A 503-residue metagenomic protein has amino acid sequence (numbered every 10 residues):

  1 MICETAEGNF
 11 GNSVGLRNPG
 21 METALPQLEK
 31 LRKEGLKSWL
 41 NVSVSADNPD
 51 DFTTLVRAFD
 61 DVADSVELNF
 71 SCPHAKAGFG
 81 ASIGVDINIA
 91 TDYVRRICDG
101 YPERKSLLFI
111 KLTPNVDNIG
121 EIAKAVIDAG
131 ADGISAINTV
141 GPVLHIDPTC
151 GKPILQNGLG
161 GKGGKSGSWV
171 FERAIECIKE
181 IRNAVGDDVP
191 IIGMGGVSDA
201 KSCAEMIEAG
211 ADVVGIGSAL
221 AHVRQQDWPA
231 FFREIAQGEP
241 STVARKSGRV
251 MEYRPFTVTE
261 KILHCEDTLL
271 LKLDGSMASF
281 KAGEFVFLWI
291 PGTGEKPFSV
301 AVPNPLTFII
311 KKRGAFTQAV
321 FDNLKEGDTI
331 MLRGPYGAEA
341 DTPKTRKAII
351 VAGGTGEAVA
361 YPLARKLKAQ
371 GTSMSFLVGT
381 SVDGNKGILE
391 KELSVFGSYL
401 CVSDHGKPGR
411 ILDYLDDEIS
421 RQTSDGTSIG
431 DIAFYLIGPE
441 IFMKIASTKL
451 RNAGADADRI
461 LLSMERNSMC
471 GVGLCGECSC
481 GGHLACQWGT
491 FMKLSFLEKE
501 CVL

Functional and structural regions predicted by a protein language model:
M1-A6, I146-K162, I207-E208, S218-A244 (+1 more regions): C-terminal helical cap(s) of enzyme catalytic domains, especially alpha/beta-barrels
A6-I87: Active-site beta->alpha loop and helix N-cap motifs at the rims of alpha/beta catalytic domains
F10-S13, N18, P73-N88, I122-D187 (+1 more regions): Glycine/Thr-rich beta-alpha phosphate-binding loop at enzyme active sites
D50-D60, V116-A129, R182-D187, V197-V214 (+1 more regions): Catalytic cores of alpha/beta
N69-H74, A136-V143, G196-V197, K201-A230: Glycine-rich phosphate-binding active-site loops on the catalytic face of alpha/beta enzymes
E252-D328, S381: Ferredoxin-reductase
T317-M469: FNR/FR-type flavoprotein reductase catalytic core
E440-I441, E465-T490: Local cysteine-cluster metal-coordination motifs and their immediate loop/turn environment, predominantly Fe-S cluster
